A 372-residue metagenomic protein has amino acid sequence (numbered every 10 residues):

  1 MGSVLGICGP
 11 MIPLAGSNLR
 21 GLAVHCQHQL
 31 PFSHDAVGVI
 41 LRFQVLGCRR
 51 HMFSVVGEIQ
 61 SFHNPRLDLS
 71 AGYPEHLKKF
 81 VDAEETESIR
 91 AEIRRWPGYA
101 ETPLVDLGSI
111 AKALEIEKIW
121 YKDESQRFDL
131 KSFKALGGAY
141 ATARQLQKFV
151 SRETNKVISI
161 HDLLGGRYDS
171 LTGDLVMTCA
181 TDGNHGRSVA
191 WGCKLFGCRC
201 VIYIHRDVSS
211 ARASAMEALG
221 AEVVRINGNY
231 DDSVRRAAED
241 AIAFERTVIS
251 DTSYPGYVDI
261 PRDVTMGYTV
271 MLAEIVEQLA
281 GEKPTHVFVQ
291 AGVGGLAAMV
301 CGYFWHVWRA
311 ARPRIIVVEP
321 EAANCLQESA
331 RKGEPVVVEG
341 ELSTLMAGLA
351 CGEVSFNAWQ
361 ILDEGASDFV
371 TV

Functional and structural regions predicted by a protein language model:
G2-G9, G16, G21: Intrinsically disordered, low-complexity segments enriched in small polar residues
L5, L19, Q27-Q29, S33 (+1 more regions): Short hydrophobic targeting helices and cationic amphipathic motifs that mediate membrane/organellar targeting
C8, P13, G38-L41: Residues marking helix boundaries in flexible regions
H28, V37-V39, R49, E58: N-terminal leader/targeting signatures
G47-V372: PLP-dependent amino-acid enzyme catalytic core
